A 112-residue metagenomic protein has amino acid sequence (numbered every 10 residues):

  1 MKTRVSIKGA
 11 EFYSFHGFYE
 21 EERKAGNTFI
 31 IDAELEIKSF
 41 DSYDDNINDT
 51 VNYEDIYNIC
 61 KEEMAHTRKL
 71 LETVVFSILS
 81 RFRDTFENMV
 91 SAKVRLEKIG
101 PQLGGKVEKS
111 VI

Functional and structural regions predicted by a protein language model:
M1-I112: N-terminal, polar/charged subdomain of small-to-medium soluble alpha/beta proteins
